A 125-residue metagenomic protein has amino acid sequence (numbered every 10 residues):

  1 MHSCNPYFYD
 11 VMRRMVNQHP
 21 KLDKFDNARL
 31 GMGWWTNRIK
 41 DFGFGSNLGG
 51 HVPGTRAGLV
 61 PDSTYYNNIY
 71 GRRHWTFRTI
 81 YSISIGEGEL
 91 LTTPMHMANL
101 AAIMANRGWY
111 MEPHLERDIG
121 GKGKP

Functional and structural regions predicted by a protein language model:
M1-P125: Beta-lactam-recognizing serine transpeptidase/beta-lactamase-like catalytic domain environment
